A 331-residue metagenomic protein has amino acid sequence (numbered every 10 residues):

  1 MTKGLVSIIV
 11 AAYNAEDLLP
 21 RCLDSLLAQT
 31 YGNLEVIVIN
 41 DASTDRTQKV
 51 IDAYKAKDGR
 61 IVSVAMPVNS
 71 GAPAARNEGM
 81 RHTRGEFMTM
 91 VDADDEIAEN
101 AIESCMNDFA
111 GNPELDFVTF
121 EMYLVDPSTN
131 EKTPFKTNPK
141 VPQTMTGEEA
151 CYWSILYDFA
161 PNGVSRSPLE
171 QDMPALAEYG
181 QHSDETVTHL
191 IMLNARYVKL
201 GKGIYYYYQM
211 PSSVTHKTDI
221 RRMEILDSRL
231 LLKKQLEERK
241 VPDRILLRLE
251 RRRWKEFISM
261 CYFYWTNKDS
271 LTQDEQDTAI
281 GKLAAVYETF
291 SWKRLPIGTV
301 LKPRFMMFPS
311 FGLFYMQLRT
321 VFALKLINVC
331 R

Functional and structural regions predicted by a protein language model:
M1-L27: N-proximal low-complexity "stem/linker" segments adjacent to membrane-targeting elements
S25, G32, N40-K49, V68 (+1 more regions): A conserved acidic beta->alpha catalytic loop
R46, D95-D108: Acidic donor-binding/catalytic loop of UDP-sugar-dependent glycosyltransferases, especially processive GT2
M66-T83, M88-A93, S104: Glycine-rich, basic loop-to-helix element that forms the pyrophosphate-binding segment of sugar-nucleotide handling
E103-E178: Flexible acidic/His/Gly-enriched loops in nucleotide-sugar-dependent glycosyltransferase catalytic domains
T146-R222: Conserved nucleotide-sugar donor-binding catalytic segment
I204-P211, K217-R244, E256-F290: Catalytic core of nucleotide-sugar-dependent glycosyltransferases
K268-R331: Membrane-interface aromatic/basic loop that binds lipid-linked glycans or pyrophosphate carriers, typified by
